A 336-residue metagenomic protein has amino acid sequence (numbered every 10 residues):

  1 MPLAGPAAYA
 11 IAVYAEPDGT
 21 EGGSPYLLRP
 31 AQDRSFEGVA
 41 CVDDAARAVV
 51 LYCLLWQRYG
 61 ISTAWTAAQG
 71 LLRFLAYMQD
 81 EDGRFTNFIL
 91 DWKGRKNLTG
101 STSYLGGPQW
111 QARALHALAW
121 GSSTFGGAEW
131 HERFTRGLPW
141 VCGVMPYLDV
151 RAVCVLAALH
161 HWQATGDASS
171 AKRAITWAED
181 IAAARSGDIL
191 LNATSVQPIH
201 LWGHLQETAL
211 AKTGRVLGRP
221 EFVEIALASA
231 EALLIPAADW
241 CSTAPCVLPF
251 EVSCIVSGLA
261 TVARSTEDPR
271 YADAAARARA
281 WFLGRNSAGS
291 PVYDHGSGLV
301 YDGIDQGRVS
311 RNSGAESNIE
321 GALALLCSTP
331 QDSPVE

Functional and structural regions predicted by a protein language model:
M1-L3, L217-N312, T329-E336: Non-catalytic carbohydrate-binding regions of carbohydrate-active enzymes
M1-R47, L51, Q57-S101, T124 (+6 more regions): Low-complexity, Ser/Thr/Pro/Gly-enriched N-terminal "stalk/linker" regions
M1-S35, W110, H116-G121, G126-G127 (+5 more regions): Extended glycan-interaction surfaces of carbohydrate-active proteins
V39-W56, A68, G106-S122, Y147-Q163 (+3 more regions): Well-ordered alpha-helical segments within folded domains of soluble proteins
V49, C53, W65-Q79, A112-L115 (+9 more regions): Hydrophobic core segments within long, regular secondary-structure runs in both alpha- and beta-rich folds
I89-G94, C154-A157, S195-I199, G296-Y301: Short alpha-helical linear motifs
L98-Y104, R308-V309: Short, P/G- and charge-enriched loop/turn segments at secondary-structure junctions
W140-P146, A184, D188, V196: Helix-loop junctions that connect tandem helical modules in alpha-solenoid scaffolds
